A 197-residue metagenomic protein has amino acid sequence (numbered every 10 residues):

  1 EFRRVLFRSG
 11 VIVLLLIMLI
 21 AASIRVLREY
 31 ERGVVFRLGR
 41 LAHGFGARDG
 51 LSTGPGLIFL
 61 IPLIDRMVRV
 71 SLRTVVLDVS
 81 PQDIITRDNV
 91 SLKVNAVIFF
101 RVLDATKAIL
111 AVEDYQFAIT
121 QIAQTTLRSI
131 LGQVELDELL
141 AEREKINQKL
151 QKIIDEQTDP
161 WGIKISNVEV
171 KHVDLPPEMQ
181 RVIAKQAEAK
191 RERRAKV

Functional and structural regions predicted by a protein language model:
R3-R193: N-terminal hydrophobic membrane-entry segments
